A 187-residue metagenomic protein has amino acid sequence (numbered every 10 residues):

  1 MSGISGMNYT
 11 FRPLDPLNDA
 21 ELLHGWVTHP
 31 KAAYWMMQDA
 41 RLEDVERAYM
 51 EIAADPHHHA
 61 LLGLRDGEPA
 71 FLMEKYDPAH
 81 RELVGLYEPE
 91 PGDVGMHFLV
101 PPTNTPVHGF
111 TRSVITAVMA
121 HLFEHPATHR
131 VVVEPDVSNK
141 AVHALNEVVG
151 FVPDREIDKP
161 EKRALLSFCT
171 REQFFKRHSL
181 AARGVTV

Functional and structural regions predicted by a protein language model:
M1-L17, F174-V187: Conserved N-terminal entry element of GNAT/NAT acetyltransferase domains
G25-D39: Helix-loop element at the rim of GNAT/NAT acetyltransferase active sites that forms part of the acceptor-substrate
M50, A54-G95, L99-N104: Acetyl-CoA-dependent GNAT
A79, E134, V152-L166: Conserved catalytic-core motifs of GNAT/GCN5-like acyltransferases
G92-D93, K159-V187: C-terminal "cap" of GNAT-fold acetyltransferases
V107-H121, A144, V148: Conserved acetyl-CoA-binding loop-helix of GNAT-fold acetyltransferases
L122-P135: Conserved GNAT acetyl-CoA-binding A-motif
V137-R155: Conserved active-site alpha-helix within GNAT-family acetyltransferase domains
